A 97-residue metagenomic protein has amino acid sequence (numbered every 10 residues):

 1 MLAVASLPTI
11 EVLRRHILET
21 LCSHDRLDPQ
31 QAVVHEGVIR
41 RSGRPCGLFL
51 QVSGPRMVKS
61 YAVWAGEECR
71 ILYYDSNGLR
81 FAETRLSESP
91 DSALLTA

Functional and structural regions predicted by a protein language model:
M1-G47: Negatively charged, low-complexity tracts enriched in Asp/Glu with abundant Ser/Thr
L2-V4, Y61, T96: Residue-level detector of intrinsically disordered, flexible termini and proteolytic processing junctions
L13, I17, L21, L50 (+4 more regions): Generic hydrophobic secondary-structure signal
L27, Q31, H35, A62-W64 (+2 more regions): General "foldedness" signal
L27-P29, I39-R41, L50, E83-R85 (+1 more regions): Residue-level signal for well-ordered alpha-helical segments
V34-E67: Amphipathic, interaction-prone secondary-structure segments
E68-A97: A short, surface-exposed interaction/processing loop segment used at functional sites
